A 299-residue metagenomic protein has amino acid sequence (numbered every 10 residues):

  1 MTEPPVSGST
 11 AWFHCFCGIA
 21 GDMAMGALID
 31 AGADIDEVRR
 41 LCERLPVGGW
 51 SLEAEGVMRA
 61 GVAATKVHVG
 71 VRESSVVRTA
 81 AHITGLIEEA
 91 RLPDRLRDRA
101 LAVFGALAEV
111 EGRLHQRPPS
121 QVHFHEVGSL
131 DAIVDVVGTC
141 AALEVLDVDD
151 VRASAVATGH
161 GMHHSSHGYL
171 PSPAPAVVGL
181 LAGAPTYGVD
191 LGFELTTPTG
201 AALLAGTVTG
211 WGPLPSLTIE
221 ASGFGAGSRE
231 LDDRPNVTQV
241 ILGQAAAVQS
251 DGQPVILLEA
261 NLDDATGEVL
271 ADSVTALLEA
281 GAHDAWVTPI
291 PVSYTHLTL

Functional and structural regions predicted by a protein language model:
P5-W50: N-terminal phosphate-binding or glycine-rich loops at protein starts, especially the Walker A/P-loop of NTPases
M23-D34, V137-L146, V274: Alpha-helical support elements that line or immediately flank enzyme active sites and cofactor-binding pockets
A33-H115, A174, G183-Y187, L191-A201 (+1 more regions): Glycine-rich nucleotide/cofactor/substrate-binding loop typically near the N-terminus or early in the first domain
G49-E55, D94-A100, R113-H123, D150-A153 (+5 more regions): Flexible, glycine/charged-enriched surface loops at secondary-structure junctions
D149-A246: Mobile "lid/hinge" segments at catalytic clefts and subdomain interfaces of large enzymes
G252-D264: Short glycine-/aliphatic-rich beta-strand segments at the starts of folded cytosolic domains
G267-D284: Short amphipathic alpha-helix segments
T295-L299: Conserved small/polar residues in nucleotide/adenosyl-binding loops
